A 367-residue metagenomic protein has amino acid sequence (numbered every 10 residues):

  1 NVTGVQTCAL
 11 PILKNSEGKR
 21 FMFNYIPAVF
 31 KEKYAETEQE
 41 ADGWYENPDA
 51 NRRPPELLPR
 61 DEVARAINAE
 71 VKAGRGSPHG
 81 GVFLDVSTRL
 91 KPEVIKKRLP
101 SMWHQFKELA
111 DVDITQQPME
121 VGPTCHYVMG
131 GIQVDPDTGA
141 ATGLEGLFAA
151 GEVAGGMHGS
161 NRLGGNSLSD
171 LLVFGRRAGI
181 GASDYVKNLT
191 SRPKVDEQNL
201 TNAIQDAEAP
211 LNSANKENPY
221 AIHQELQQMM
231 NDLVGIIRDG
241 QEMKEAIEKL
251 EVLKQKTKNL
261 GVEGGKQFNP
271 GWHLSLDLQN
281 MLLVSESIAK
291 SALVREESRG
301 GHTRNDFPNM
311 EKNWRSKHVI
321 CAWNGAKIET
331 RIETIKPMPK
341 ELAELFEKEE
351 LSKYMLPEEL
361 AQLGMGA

Functional and structural regions predicted by a protein language model:
N1-T3: Short, exposed "boundary/linker" segments that immediately precede the start of a downstream structural module
Q6-E108, G181-K187, H223: An anion/pyrophosphate-binding glycine-rich loop and adjacent beta-alpha core in soluble alpha-beta enzymes
L90-E93, A141, E145, R162-D170 (+1 more regions): Alpha-helix capping and helix-loop boundary segments enriched in small/acidic/polar residues
K97-A154, G261-F307, N313: A glycine-rich dinucleotide-binding beta-alpha-beta segment and adjacent secondary-structure elements that constitute
Q133-T142, S160-G165, N188-L189, L211: Hydrophobic alpha-helical bundle architecture
G156-A182: A conserved FAD-binding loop/helix module that cradles the flavin
Y185-P270: Long, amphipathic alpha-helical stalk/connector segments used for oligomerization, subunit docking, or mechanical
N259-V262, K266-A367: C-terminal amphipathic alpha-helical interaction region
